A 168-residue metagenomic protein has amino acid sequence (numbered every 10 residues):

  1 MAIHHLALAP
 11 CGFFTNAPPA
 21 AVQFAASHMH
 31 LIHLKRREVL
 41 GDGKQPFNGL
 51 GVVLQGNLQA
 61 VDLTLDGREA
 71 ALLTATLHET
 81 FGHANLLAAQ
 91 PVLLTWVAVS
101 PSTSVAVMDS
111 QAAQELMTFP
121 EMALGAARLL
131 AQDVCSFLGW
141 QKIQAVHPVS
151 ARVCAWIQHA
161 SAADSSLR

Functional and structural regions predicted by a protein language model:
M1-R36, T80-F81, N85-L87: Cyclic nucleotide-binding regulatory module and flanking cytosolic helices
Q23-F24, L40-K44: Short loop/turn motifs at secondary-structure junctions and domain boundaries
L31-I32, G41-D42, N48-L54, A71-L73 (+1 more regions): His/acidic/aromatic-lined binding-pocket segments of jelly-roll/cupin-type domains and related regulatory beta-sandwich
R37, N48-V61, L77-H78: Glycine- and acidic-residue-biased ligand/ion/polar-headgroup-sensing regions
R37-D42, A145: Short, solvent-exposed loop/turn elements at beta->coil junctions and helix N-caps that rim active or binding pockets
V61-G67: Cytochrome P450 core scaffold surrounding the K-helix E-X-X-R motif and the conserved "meander" helix-loop region
A71-C135: Cyclic-nucleotide recognition modules
E121-R168: Polybasic "coupling" helices that flank or enter modular domains
